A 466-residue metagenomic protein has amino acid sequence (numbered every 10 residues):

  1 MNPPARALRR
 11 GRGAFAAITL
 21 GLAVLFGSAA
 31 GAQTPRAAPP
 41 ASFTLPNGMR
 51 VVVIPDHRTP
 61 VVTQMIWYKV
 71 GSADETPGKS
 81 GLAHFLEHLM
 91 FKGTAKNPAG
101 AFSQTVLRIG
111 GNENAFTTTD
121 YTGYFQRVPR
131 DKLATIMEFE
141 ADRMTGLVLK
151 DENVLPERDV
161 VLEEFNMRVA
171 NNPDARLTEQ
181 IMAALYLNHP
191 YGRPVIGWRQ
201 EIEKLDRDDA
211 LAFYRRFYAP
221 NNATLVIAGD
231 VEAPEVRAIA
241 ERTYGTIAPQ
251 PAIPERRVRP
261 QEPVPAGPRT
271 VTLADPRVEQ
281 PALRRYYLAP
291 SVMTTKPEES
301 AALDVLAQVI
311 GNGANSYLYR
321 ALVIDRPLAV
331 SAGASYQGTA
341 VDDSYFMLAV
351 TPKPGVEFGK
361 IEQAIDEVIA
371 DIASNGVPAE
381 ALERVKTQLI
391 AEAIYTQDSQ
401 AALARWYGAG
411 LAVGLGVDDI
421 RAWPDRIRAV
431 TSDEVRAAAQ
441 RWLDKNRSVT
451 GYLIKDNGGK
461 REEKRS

Functional and structural regions predicted by a protein language model:
M1-R10: N-terminal secretory signal peptides that target proteins for export/translocation
A14-G27: Bacterial N-terminal signal peptides
G31-S72, N97-D131, R168-N222, T246-M293 (+5 more regions): Non-catalytic beta-strand/loop surface segments
G71-K79: Short pre-active-site segment immediately N-terminal to the catalytic Zn-binding motif
S80-T94: Active-site SXXK
G93-K96, R127-R158, A314, G338-T396 (+2 more regions): M16/insulysin-pitrilysin zinc metalloprotease superfamily fold
A373, V385, L415-R421, A439 (+1 more regions): C-terminal soluble interaction/assembly domains
